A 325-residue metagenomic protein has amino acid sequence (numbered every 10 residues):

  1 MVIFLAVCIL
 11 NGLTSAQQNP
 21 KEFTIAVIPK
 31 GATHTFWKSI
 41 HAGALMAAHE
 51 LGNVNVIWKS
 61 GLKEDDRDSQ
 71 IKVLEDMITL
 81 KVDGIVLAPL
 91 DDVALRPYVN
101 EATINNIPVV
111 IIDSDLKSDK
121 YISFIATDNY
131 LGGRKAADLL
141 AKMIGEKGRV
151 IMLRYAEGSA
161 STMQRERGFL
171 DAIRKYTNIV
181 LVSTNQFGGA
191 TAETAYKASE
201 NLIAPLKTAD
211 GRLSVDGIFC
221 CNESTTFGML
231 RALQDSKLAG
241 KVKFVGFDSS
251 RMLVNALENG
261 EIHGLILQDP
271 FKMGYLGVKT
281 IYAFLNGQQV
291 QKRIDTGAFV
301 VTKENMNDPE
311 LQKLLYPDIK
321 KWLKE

Functional and structural regions predicted by a protein language model:
M1-F23, H49, I78, N100-I107 (+3 more regions): Short, low-complexity disordered leader/linker segments with a strong preference for bacterial N-terminal type II
K21, S161, D171-Y176, K272-E325: Hinge/cleft segment of the Venus flytrap/periplasmic-binding protein
I28-A42, W58-Q70, D91, S114 (+6 more regions): Hinge/beta->alpha junction and helix N-cap segments in small-molecule ligand-binding domains
N55-V56, N106-V109, L181: Hydrophobic beta-strand scaffold residues
I78, G84-T103, F169, G188-A256: Hydrophobic alpha-helical
I78, L140-I144, I203, G277 (+1 more regions): Short, hydrophobic alpha-helical segments
D92-L131, L139-K142, R149, Y155 (+2 more regions): Flexible loop/hinge segments that line or gate small-molecule binding clefts
G217, C221-L230, E258, Q268-N286: Extracellular/periplasmic ligand-binding modules, especially the Venus flytrap/periplasmic-binding
